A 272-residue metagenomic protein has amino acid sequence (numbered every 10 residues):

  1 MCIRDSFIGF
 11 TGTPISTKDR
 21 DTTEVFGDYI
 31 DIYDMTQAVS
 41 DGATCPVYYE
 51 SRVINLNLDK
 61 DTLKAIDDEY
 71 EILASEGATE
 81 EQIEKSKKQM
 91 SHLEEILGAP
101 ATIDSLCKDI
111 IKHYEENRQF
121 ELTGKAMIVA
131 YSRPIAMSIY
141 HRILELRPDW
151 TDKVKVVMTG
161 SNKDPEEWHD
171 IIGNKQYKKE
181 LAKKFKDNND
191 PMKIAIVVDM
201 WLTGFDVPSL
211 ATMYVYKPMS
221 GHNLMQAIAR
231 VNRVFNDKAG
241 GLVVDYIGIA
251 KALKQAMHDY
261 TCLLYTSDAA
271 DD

Functional and structural regions predicted by a protein language model:
M1-D5, Y265-D271: Conserved small/polar residues in nucleotide/adenosyl-binding loops
R4, T36-A43, E95, N117-F120 (+4 more regions): A general structural signal for short secondary-structure junctions and capping/turn motifs
R4-D67, S209-T212, K217-Q226, R230-G240 (+1 more regions): Signature of the SF2 helicase/ATPase Hel1-core->accessory helical subdomain module
P14-D19, K85-M90, D206-S209, T261-L264: Short acidic (Asp/Glu) and glycine-rich catalytic loops that position anionic groups and cofactors
R20-T123: Interdomain helical connector at the RecA1-RecA2 junction of SF1/SF2 helicase-like NTPases
M90-V197: Conserved C-terminal RecA-like helicase domain
G160-L264: Conserved RecA-like P-loop NTPase helicase motor core
